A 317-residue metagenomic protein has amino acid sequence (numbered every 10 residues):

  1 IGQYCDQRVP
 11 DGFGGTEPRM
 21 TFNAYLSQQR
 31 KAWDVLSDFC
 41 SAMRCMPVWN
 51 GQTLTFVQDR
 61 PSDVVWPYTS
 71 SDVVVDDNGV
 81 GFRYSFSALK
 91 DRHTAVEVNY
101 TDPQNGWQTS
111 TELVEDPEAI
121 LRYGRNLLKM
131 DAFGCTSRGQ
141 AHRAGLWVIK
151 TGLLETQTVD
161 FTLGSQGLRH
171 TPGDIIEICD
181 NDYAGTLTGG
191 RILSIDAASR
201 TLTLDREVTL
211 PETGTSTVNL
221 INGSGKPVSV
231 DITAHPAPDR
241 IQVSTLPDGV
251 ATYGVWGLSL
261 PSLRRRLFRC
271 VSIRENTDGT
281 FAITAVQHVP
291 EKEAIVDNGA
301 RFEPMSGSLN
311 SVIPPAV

Functional and structural regions predicted by a protein language model:
I1-V317: C-terminal extracytoplasmic interaction modules
